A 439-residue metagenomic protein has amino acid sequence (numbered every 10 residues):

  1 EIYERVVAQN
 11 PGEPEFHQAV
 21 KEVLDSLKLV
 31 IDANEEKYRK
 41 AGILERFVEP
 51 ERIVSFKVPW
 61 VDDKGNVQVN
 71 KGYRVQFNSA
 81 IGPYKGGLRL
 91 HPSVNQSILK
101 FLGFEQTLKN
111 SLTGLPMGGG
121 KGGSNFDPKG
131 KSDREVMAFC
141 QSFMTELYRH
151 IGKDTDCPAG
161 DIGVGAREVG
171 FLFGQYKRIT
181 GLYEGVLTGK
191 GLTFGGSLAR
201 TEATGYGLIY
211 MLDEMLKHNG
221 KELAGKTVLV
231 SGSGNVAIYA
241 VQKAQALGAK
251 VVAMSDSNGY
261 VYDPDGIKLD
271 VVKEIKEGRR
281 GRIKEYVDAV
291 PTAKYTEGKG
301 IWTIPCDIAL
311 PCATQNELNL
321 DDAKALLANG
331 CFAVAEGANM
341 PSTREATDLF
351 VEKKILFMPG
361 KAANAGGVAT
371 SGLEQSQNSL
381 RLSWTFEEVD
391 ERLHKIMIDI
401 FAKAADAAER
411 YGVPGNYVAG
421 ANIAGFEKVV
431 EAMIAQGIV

Functional and structural regions predicted by a protein language model:
E1-A19, M215, L327-V439: Adenosine-phosphate binding glycine-rich loop
F16-H17, A33-K40, G114, I151-G160 (+4 more regions): Flexible, glycine/charged-enriched surface loops at secondary-structure junctions
E36-N66: Structured beta-strand/loop patches that form or line metal/cofactor-binding pockets in enzymes
N66-T107: N-terminal cap/recognition module
H91, N110-A224: Glycine/serine-rich phosphate-binding loop and adjoining beta1-alpha1 elements at the start of nucleotide-handling
T188-G191, G196-P305: Glycine-rich phosphate/diphosphate-binding loop of Rossmann-like nucleotide-binding domains
G259-F357, A362: Rossmann-like adenosine-cofactor binding region
